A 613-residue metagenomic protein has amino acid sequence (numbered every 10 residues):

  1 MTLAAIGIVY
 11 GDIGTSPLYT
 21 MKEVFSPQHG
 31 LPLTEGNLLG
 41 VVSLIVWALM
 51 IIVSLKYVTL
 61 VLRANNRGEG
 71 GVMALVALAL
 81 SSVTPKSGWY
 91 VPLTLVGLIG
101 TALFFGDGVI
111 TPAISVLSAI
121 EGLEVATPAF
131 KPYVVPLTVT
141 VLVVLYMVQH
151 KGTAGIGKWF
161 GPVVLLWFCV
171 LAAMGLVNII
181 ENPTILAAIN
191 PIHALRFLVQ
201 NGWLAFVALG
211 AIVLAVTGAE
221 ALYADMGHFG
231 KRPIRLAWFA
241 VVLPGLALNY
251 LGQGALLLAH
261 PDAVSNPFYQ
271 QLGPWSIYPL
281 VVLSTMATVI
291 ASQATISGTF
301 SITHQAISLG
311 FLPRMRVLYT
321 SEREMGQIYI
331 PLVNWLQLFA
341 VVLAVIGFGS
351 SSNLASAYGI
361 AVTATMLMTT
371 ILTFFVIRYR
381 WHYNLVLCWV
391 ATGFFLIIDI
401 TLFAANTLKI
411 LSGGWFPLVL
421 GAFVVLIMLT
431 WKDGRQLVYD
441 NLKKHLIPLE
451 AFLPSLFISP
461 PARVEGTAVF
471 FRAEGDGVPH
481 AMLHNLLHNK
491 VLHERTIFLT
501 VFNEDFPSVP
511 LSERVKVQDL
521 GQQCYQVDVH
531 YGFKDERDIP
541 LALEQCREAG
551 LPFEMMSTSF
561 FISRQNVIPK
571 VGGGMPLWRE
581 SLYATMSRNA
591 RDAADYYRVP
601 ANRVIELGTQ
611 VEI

Functional and structural regions predicted by a protein language model:
M1-I613: The structured alpha-helical core of multi-pass membrane proteins
